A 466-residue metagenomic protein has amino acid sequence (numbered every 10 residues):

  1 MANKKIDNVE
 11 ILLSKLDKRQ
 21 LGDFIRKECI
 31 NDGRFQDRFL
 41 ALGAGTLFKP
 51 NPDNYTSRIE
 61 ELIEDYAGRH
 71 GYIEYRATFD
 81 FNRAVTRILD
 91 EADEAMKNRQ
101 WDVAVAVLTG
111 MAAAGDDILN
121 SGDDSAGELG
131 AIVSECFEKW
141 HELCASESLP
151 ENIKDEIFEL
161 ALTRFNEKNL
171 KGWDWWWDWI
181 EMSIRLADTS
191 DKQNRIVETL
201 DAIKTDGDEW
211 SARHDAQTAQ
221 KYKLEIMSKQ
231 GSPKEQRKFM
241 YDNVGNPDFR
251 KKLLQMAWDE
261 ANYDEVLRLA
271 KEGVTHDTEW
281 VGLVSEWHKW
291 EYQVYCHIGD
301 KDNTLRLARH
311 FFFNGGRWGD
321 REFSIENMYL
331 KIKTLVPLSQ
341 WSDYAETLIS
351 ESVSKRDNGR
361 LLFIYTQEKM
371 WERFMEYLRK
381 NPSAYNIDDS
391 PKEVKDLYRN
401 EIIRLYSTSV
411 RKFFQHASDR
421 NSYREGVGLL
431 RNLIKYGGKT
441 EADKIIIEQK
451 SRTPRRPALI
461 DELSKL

Functional and structural regions predicted by a protein language model:
M1-L466: Eukaryote-biased, non-catalytic alpha-solenoid scaffold regions
